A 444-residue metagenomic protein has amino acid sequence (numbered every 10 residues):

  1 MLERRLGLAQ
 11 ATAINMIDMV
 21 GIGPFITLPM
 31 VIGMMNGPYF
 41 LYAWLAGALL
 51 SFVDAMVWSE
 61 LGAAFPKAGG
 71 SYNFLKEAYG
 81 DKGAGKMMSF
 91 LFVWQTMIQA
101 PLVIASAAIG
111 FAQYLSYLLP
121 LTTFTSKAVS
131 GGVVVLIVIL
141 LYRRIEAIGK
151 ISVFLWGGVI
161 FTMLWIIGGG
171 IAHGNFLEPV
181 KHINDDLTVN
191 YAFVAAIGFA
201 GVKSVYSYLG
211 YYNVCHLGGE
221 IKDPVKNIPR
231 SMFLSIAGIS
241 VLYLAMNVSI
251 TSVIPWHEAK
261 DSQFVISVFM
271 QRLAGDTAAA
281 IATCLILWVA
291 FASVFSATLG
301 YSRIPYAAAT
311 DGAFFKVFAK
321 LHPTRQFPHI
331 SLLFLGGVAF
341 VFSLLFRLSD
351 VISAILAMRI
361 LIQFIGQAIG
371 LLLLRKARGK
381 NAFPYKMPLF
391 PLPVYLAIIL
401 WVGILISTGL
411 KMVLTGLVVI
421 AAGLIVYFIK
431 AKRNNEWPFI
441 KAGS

Functional and structural regions predicted by a protein language model:
M1-L2, L41, F124-A128, F154-T283: Helix-loop-helix junctions that connect adjacent transmembrane segments in multi-pass membrane transporters
M1-P38, F52, M56-S59, G83 (+7 more regions): Membrane-interface "cap" regions at the ends of multi-pass membrane proteins
R5-N15, L41, L49, D81-I98 (+6 more regions): Select transmembrane alpha-helical segments in multipass membrane proteins
M30-G33, A43, F52-V134, I139-Y142 (+2 more regions): Hydrophobic transmembrane alpha-helices that form the core helical bundles of multi-pass secondary transporters
A43, I166-G168, M358-I360, G370-L372 (+1 more regions): A generic transmembrane alpha-helix motif of multi-pass inner-membrane proteins
N73-D81, G85, Y117-L121, F233-T298 (+2 more regions): TM-loop-TM module centered on a large, flexible mid-protein loop between adjacent transmembrane helices in multi-pass
T125-L177, L209, M232-I236, L356-G366 (+2 more regions): Membrane-interface loop-to-helix entry segments
F314-H322, A368-K386, N434-E436: Alpha-helical transmembrane segments
